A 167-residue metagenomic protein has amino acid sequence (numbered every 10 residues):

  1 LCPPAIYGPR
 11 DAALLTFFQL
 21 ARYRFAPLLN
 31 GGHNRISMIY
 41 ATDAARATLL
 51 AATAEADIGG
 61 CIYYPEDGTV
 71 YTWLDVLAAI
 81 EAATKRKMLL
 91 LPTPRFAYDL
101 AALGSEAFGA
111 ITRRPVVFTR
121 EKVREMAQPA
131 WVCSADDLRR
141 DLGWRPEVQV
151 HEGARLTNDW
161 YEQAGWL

Functional and structural regions predicted by a protein language model:
L1-P9: Conserved beta-loop-beta element that borders a ligand/cofactor-binding pocket
C2-P3, E66-D67, S134: A secondary-structure boundary/capping signal
D11-T16, N30-T53, G60-C61, L74-D75: Substrate-positioning beta->alpha
F18-L29, R86, R114-F118, D136: A short C-terminal helix-loop "cap" of Rossmann-like NAD(P)-dependent dehydrogenase/epimerase domains
A41, A78, A101-R145: Conserved C-terminal active-site "lid" loop/helix of NAD(P)H-dependent oxidoreductases that clamps the redox cofactor
A41, W73, P146-V150: Amphipathic alpha-helical segment in the mid-to-C-terminal domain of diverse UDP/GDP-sugar glycosyltransferases
A51-F118, H151, R155-N158, G165-W166: Mid/C-terminal beta-alpha module of Rossmann-like enzyme folds, strongest in SDR-family dehydrogenases/epimerases
C133-D141, R145-L167: Amphipathic terminal alpha-helices
